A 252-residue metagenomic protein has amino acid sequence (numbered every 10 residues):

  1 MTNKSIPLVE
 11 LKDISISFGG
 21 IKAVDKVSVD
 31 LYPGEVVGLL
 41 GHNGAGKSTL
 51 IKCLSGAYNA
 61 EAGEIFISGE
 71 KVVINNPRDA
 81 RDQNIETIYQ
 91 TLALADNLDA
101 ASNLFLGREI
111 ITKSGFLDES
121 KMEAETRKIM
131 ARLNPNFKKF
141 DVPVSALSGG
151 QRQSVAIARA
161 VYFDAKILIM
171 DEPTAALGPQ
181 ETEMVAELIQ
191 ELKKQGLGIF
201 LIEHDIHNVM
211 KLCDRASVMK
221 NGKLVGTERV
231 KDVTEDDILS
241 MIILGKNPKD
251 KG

Functional and structural regions predicted by a protein language model:
T2-G252: Glycine-rich phosphate-binding loops of nucleotide-dependent enzymes
